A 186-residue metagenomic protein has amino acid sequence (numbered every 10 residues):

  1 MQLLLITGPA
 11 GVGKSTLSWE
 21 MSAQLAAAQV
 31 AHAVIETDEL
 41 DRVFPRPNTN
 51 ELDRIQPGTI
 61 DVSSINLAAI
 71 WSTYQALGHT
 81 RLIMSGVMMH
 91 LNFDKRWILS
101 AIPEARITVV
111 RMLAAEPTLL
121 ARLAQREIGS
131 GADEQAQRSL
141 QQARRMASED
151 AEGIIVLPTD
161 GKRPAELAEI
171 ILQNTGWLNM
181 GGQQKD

Functional and structural regions predicted by a protein language model:
I6: Hydrophobic anchor at the beta1->P-loop junction of P-loop NTPases
G11: Walker A (P-loop) phosphate-binding loop of P-loop NTPases
K14: Conserved lysine of the Walker
W19-N66: Conserved substrate/cofactor phosphate-moiety recognition/catalytic segment in nucleotide-dependent phosphotransferases
D61-P103: Glycine-rich phosphate-binding loop used to anchor ATP phosphates in small-molecule kinases, encompassing both
P103-A124: Conserved phosphate-donor/acceptor-positioning beta-strand/loop module used by diverse small-molecule
I128-I170: Small-molecule kinase domains that catalyze NTP-dependent phosphoryl transfer to phosphate-bearing small molecules
L172-D186: C-terminal accessory "lid"/substrate-recognition subdomains
